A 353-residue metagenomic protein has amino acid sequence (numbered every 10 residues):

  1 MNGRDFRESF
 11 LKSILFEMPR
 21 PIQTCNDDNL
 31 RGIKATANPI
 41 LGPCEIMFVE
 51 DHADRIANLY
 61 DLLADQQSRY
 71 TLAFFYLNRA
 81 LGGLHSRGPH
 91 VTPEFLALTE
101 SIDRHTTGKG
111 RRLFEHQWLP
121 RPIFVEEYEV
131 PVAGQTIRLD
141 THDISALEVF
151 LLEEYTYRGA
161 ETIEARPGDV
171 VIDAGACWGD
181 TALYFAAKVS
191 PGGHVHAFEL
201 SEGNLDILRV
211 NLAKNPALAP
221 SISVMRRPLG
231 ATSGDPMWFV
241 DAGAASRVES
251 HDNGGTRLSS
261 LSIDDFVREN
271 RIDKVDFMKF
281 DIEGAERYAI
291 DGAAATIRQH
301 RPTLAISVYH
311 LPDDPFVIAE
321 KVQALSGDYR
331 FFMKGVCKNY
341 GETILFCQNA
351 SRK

Functional and structural regions predicted by a protein language model:
M1-K353: Phosphate/nucleotide-binding beta-alpha loop and adjacent structural elements of enzyme active sites
